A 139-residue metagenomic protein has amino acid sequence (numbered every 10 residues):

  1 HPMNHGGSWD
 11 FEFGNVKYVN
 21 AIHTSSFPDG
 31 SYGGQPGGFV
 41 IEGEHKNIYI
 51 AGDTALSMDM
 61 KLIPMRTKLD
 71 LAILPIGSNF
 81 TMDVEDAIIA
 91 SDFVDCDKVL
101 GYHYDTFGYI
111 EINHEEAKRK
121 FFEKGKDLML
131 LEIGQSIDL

Functional and structural regions predicted by a protein language model:
H1-S8, D86-L139: Binuclear metal-ion centers of metallo-dependent hydrolases, dominated by the metallo-beta-lactamase
P2-M65, I133-L139: Core dinuclear metal-dependent hydrolase active-site scaffold
K17-A21, L74, G101: Redox-cofactor binding/interface segments in oxidoreductases and associated redox assembly factors
V40-D95, Y102-G108: Metallo-beta-lactamase
